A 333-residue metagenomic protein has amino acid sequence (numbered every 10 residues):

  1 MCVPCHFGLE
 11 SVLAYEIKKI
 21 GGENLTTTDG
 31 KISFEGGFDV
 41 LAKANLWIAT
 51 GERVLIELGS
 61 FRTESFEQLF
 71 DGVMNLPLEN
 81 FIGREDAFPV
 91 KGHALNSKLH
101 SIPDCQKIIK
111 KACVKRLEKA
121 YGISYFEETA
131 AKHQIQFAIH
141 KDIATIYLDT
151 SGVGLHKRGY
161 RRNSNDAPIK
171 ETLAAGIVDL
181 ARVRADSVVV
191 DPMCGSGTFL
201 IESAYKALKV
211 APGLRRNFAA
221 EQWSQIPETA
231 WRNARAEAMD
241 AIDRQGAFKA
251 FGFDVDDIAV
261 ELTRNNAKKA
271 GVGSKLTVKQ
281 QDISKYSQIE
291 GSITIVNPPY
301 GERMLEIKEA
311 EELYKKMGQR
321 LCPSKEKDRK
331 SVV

Functional and structural regions predicted by a protein language model:
M1-A131: Non-catalytic nucleic-acid substrate-recognition regions in nucleic-acid-modifying enzymes
L95-K98, G154, P299-R303: A short, flexible beta-alpha/helix-coil linker loop
I135-S151: C-terminal edge-of-domain segments
I146-L180: SAM-dependent Rossmann-like transferase core, predominantly class I methyltransferases with a strong bias toward
I169-Q288, R303, E309: Conserved S-adenosyl-L-methionine
G291-N297: Short SAM/SAH-binding signature in class I
L305-K327: Glycine-rich S-adenosyl-L-methionine
K330-V333: Conserved small/polar residues in nucleotide/adenosyl-binding loops
